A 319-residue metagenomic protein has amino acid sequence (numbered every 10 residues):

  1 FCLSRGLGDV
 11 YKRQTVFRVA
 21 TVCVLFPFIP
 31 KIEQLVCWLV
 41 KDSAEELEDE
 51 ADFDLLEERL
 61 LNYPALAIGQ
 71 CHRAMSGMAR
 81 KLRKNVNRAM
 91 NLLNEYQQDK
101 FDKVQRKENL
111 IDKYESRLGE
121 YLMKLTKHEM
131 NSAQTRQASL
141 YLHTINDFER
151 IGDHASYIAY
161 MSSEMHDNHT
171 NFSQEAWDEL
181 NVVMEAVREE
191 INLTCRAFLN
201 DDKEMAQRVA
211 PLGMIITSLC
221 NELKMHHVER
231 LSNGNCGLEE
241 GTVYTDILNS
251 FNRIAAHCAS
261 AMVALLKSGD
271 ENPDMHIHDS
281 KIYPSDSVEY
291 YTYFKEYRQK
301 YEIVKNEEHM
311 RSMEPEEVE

Functional and structural regions predicted by a protein language model:
F1-D9, R13, F17-E319: Cytosolic, long alpha-helical scaffolding segments
